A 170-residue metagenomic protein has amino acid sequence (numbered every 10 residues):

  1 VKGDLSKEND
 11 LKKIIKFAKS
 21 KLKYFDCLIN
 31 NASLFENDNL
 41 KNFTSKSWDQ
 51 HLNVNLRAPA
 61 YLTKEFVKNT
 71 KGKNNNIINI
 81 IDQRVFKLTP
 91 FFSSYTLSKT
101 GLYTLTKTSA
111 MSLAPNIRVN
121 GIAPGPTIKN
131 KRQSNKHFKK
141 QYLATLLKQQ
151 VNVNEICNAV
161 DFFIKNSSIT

Functional and structural regions predicted by a protein language model:
K2-K13, S45, N154: The beta1-alpha1 cofactor-binding region of Rossmann-like NAD(H)/NADP(H)-dependent oxidoreductases
N31-E36: Conserved NAD(P)H cofactor-binding loop of Rossmann-fold oxidoreductase domains
N39-L40, S47-L52, Q141: Substrate-binding pocket helix/loop in short-chain dehydrogenase/reductase
F43, L88-T96, T108: Active-site loop-to-helix junction immediately N-terminal to the catalytic Tyr of the SDR YXXXK motif in Rossmann-fold
T63, S98, T106: Active-site helix of classical SDR
K68, M111-P115: Alpha-helical segment proximal to the catalytic Tyr-Lys
N152-T170: C-terminal substrate-recognition "lid" of short-chain dehydrogenase/reductases
